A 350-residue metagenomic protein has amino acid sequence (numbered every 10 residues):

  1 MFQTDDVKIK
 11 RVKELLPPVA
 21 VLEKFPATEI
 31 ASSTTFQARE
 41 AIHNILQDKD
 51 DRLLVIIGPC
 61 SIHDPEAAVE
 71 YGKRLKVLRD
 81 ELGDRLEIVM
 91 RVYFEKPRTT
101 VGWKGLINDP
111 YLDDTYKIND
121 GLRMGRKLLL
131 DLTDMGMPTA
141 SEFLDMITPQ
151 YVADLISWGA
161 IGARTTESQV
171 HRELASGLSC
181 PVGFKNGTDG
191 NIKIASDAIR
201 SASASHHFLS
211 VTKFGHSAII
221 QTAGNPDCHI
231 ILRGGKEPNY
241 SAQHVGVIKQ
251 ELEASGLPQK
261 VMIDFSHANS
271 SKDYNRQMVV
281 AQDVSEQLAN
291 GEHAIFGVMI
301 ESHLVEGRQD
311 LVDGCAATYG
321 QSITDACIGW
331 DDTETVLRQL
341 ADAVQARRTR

Functional and structural regions predicted by a protein language model:
M1-D5, R85-Y240, H244-V245, H267-A268 (+7 more regions): Active-site-facing alpha/beta catalytic cores
K8-K49: N- or domain-start disorder-to-order transition segments that initiate the globular core
P17-P26, T222-G234, A317: Gly-rich Lys/Arg/Thr-decorated short loops/hinges at beta-loop-alpha junctions or inter-strand turns that position
L54-A67, D325: Conserved phosphate/anionic-ligand binding catalytic regions in large, soluble enzymes, centered on
G58, I263, G329: Conserved, mostly hydrophobic/aromatic
P65-V77, T100-I107: Glycine-rich loop at the start of a catalytic domain that most often binds anionic cofactors/ligands
L232-G235, N239, V247-M262: A contiguous, surface-oriented mixed alpha/beta subdomain in the mid-to-C-terminal portion of proteins that forms
H303-A346: Internal helix-turn-beta structural module
